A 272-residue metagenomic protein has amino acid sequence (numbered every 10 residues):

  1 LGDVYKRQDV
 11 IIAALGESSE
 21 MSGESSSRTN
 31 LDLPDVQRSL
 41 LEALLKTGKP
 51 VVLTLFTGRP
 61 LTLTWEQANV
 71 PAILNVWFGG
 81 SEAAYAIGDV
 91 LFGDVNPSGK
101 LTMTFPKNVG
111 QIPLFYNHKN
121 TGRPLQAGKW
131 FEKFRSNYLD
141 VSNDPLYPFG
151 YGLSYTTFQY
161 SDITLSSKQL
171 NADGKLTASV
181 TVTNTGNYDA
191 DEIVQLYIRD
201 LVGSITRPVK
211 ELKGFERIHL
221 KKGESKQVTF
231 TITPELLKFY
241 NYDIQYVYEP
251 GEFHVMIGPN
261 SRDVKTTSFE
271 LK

Functional and structural regions predicted by a protein language model:
L1-Y5: Short, small-residue-biased leader/transition segments that mark boundaries at the very start of proteins
Q8: An anion/phosphate-binding loop that grips the pyrophosphate of nucleotide cofactors and donors
L15-P34: Glycine/threonine-rich flexible loop motifs
T47-V51, V70-P71: A short helix->loop->beta-strand "cap" motif at the edges of active sites that frequently abuts
F56-D191, Y197, K222, P250 (+2 more regions): Secreted, periplasmic, or luminal enzymes acting at the cell surface/secretory milieu
N187-S204, K210-L212: Short acidic, flexible loop segments centered on an aromatic residue
S204-Y240: Intrinsically disordered, low-complexity Pro/Gly/Ser/Thr-rich segments with frequent PxxP/GP/PP motifs and embedded
T233-K272: Terminal connector regions
